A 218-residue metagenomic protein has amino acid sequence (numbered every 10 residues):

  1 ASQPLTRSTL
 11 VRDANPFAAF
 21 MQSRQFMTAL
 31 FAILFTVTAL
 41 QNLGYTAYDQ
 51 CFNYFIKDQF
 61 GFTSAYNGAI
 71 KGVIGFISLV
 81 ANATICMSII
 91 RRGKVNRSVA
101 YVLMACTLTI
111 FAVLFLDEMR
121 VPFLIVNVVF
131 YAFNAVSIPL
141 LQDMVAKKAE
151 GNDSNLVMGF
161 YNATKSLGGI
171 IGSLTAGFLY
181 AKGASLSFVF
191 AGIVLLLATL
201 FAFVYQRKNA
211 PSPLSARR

Functional and structural regions predicted by a protein language model:
A1-L34: Juxtamembrane intracellular "pre-TM" segments in multi-pass secondary transporters
Q50-N67: Short amphipathic helix-loop junctions that connect adjacent transmembrane helices in Major Facilitator Superfamily/SLC
Y54, P139-K148: Intracellular helix-loop hinge segments at the cytoplasmic ends of transmembrane helices in 12-TM rocker-switch-type
A81-V95, Y180: Helix-to-loop junctions at the C-terminal end of transmembrane segments in multipass secondary transporters
N96-L141: C-terminal transmembrane helical hairpin of 12-TM major facilitator-type secondary transporters
G151-A181: A late C-terminal transmembrane helix in Major Facilitator Superfamily
F178-L196: A membrane-interface helix-boundary motif in multi-pass transporters
A191-R218: Multi-pass alpha-helical transporter architecture, strongest for 12-TM Major Facilitator/SLC carriers used
